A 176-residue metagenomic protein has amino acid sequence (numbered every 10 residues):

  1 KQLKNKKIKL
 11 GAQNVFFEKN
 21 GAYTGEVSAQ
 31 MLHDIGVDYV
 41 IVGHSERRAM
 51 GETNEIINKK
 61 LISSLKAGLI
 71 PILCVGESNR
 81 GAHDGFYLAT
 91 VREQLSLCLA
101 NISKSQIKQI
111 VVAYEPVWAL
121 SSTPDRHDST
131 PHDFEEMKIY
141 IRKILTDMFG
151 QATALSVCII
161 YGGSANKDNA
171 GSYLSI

Functional and structural regions predicted by a protein language model:
K1-I176: Active-site loop-to-helix "anion-binding N-cap" substructures in soluble metabolic enzymes
